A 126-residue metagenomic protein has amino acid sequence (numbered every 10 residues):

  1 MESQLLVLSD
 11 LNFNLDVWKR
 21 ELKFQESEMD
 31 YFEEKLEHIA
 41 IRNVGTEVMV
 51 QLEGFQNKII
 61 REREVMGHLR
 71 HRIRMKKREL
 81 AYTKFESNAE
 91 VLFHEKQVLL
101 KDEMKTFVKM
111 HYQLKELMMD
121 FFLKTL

Functional and structural regions predicted by a protein language model:
E2-L126: Charge-rich amphipathic alpha-helical interaction elements
